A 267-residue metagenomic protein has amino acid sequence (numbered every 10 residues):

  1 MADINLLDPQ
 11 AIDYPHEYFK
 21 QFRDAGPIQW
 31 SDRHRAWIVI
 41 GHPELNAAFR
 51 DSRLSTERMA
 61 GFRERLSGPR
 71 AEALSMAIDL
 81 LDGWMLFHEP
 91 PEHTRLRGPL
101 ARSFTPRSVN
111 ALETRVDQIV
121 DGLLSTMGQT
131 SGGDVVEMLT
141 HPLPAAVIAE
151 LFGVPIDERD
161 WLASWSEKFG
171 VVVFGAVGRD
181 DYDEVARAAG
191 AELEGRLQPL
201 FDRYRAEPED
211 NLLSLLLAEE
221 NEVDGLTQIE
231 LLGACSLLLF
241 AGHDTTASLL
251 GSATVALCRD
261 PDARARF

Functional and structural regions predicted by a protein language model:
M1-F267: Cytochrome P450
